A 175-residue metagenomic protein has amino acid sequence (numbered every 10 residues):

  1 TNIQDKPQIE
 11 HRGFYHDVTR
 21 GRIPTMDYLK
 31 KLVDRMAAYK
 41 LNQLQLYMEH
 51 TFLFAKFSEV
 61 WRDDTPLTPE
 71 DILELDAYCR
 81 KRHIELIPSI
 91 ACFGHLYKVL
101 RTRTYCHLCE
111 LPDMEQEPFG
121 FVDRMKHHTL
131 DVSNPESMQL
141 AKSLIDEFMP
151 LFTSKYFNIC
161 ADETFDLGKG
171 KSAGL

Functional and structural regions predicted by a protein language model:
T1-L175: Feature activates predominantly on carbohydrate-active enzymes
